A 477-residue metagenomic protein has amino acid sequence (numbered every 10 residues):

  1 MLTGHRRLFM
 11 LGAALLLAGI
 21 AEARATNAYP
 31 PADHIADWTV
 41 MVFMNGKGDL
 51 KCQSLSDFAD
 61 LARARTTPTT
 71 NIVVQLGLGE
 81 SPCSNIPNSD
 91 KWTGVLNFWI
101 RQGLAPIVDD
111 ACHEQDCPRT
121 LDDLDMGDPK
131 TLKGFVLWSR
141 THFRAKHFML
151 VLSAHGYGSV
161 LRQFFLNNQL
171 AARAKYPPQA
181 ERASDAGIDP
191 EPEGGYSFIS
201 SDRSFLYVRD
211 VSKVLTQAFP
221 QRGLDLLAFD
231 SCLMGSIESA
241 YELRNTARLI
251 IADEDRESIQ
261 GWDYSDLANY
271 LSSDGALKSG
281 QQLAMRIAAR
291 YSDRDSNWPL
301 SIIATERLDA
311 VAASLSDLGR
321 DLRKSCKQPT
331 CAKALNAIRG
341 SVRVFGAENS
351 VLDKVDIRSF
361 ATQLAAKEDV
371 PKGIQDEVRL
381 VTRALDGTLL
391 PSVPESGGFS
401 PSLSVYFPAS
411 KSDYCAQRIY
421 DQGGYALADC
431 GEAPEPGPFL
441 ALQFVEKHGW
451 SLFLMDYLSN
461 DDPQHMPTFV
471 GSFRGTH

Functional and structural regions predicted by a protein language model:
M1-M10: Bacterial N-terminal signal peptides that target proteins for export
M10-G19: Bacterial N-terminal signal peptides
I20-R24: Sec/Tat signal peptide C-region and signal peptidase I cleavage site
T26-A145: N-terminal extension/subdomain marker
D33, Y176-H477: Terminal, contiguous helix-loop blocks that mediate binding/assembly
T39-F43, N71-L76, F148-L152, D225-F229 (+2 more regions): Structural recognition of the beta-strand scaffold that forms the well-ordered cores of secreted hydrolase catalytic
D49-S54, S81-N85, G158-R162, M234-S239 (+2 more regions): Extracytoplasmic/secreted cell-surface and envelope-processing proteins
G77-T120, H147, V151-F205, D255: Surface-exposed loop and adjacent secondary-structure segments within mature catalytic domains
